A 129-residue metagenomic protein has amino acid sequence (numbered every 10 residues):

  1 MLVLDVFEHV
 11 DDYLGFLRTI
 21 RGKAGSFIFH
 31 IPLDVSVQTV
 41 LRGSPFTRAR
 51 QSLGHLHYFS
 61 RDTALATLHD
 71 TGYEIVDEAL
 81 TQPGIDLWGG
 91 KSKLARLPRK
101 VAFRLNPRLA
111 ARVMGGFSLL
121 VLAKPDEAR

Functional and structural regions predicted by a protein language model:
M1-L41, F59-L68, Y73, G115-E127: Conserved SAM-binding loop
M1-V6, P32-V35, A49-R50, K93-V101: Short linear motifs at secondary-structure transitions and domain/linker junctions
S26-I28, Q51-L56, R99-L105: Glycine-rich loops and low-complexity Gly/Arg-rich segments that provide flexible linkers or classic glycine-based
P32, H55, A110-A111: Glycine-centered small-residue hotspots that permit tight backbone geometry or close packing
R42-P45, D77-R129: A C-terminal cap/extension of S-adenosyl-L-methionine-dependent methyltransferases that defines the acceptor-substrate
P45-T47, Q51, D70, I75: Localized chelating/binding microdomains that coordinate divalent metal ions or stabilize phosphate-bearing
F46-T63: Acceptor-substrate binding/catalytic loop of class I
G54, A66-T67, R96: Amphipathic alpha-helical interaction segments
